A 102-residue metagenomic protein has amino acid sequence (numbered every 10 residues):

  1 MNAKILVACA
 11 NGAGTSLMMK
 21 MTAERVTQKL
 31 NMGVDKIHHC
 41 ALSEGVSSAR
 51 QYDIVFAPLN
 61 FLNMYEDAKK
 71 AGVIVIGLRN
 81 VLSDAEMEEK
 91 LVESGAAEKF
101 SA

Functional and structural regions predicted by a protein language model:
N2-S43, Q51: Conserved active-site segments centered on acidic
N11-G12, N60-L62, V81: Short glycine-rich anion-binding loops that position phosphate/pyrophosphate groups of nucleotides and phosphorylated
H39, A57, V75-L78: Structural signal for conserved beta-strand scaffold positions within catalytic alpha/beta enzyme cores
A41-S48, M64, E86: Short acidic active-site motifs
S48-R50, K70: A short, aliphatic-rich alpha-helical micro-motif
I54: Short, Asp-centered acidic motifs that coordinate Mg2+ and/or phosphate in catalytic or ligand-binding sites
P58, E66: Glycine-rich nucleotide/cofactor/substrate-binding loop typically near the N-terminus or early in the first domain
I74-A102: Ser/Thr/Gly-rich flexible loops in soluble cytosolic domains mediating phosphotransfer, phosphorylation
